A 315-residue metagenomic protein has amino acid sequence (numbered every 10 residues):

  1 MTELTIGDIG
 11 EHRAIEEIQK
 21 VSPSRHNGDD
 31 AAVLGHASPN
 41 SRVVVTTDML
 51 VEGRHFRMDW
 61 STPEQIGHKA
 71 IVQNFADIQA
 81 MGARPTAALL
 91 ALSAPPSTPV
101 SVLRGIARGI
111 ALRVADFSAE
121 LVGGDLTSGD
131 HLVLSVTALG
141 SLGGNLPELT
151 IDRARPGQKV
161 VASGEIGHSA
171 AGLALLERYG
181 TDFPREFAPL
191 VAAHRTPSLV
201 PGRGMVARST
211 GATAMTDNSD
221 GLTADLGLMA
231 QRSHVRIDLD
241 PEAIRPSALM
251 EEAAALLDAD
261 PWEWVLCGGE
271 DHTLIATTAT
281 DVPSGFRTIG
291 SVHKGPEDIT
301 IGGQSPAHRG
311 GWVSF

Functional and structural regions predicted by a protein language model:
M1-T62, M81, L90, R108 (+1 more regions): Extreme N-terminal cap/leader segments of soluble proteins
T2-I6, P197-S198, R245, S284-F315: Acidic, Ser/Thr/Pro-rich beta/coil linker or hinge segments at domain junctions
T47, E148-V206: Short, acidic (Asp/Glu-rich) active-site segment that either coordinates a divalent metal cofactor
L50, T86-A174: Glycine-rich anion-binding loops of enzyme active sites
P63-A87, R108-D116, G202-M205, T223-M229: Small-aliphatic-rich amphipathic alpha-helix that forms the alpha element of a beta-alpha
S97, A192-G268: Active-site-proximal betaalpha loop/short-helix elements that scaffold phosphoryl/nucleotidyl transfer chemistry
L139, I275-A279: Short hydrophobic/aromatic beta-strand micro-patches that form the beta-sheet surface supporting nucleotide- or nucleic
